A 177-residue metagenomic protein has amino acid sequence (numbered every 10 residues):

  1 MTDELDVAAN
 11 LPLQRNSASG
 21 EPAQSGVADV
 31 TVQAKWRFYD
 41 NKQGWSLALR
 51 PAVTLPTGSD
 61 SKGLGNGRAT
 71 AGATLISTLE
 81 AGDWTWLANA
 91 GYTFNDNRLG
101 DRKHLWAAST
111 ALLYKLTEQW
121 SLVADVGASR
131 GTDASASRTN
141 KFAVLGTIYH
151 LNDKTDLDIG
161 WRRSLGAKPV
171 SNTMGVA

Functional and structural regions predicted by a protein language model:
M1-A177: Transmembrane beta-barrel domains of Gram-negative outer membranes and organellar outer membranes
